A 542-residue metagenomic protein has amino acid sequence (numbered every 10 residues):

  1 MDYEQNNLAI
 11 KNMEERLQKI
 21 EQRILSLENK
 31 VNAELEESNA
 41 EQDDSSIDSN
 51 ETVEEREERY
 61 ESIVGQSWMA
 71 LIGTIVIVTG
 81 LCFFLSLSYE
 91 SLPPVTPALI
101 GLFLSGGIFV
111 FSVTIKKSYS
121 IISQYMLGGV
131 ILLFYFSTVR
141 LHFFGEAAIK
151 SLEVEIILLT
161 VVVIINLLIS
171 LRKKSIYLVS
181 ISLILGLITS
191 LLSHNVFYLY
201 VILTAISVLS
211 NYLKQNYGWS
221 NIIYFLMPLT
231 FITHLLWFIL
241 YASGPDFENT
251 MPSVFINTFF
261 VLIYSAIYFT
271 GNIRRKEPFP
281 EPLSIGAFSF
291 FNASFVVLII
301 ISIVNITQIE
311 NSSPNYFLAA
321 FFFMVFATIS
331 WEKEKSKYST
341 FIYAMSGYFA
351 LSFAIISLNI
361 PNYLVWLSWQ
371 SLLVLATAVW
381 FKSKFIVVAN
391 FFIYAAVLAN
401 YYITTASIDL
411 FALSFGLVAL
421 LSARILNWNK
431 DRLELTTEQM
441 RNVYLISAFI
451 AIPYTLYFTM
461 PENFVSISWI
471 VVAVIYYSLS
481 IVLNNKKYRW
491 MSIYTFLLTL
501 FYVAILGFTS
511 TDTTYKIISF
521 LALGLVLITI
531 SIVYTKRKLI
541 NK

Functional and structural regions predicted by a protein language model:
M1-K542: Alpha-helical multi-pass membrane segments and their bilayer interfacial helix-loop junctions
